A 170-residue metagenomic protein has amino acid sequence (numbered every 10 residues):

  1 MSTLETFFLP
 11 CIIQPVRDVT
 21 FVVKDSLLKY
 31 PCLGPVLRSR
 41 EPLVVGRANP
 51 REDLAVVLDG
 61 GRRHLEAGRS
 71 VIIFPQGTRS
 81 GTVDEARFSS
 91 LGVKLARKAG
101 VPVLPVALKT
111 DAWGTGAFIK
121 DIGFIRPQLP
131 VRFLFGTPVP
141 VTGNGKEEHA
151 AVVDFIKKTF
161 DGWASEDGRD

Functional and structural regions predicted by a protein language model:
M1-N49: Catalytic core of membrane glycerolipid acyltransferases/transacylases, capturing the structured, soluble-facing
S2, S26, P50-L54, E85 (+1 more regions): A conditional alpha-helix N-cap/helix-loop micro-motif detector
F7-F8, S165-D170: Membrane-anchoring hydrophobic helices of lipid-metabolizing enzymes
I12, V36, R63, K94-L95: Hydrophobic/aromatic ligand-binding patch that stacks against planar heteroaromatic rings of cofactors or nucleotides
V19, C32-P35, S70, G81-E147: A cross-family acyltransferase "interaction/gating" segment
G68-F74: Residue-level preference for the first positions of well-ordered beta-strands
G77: Active-site metal-binding loops of divalent metal-dependent hydrolases
F155-E166: C-terminal alpha-helix
